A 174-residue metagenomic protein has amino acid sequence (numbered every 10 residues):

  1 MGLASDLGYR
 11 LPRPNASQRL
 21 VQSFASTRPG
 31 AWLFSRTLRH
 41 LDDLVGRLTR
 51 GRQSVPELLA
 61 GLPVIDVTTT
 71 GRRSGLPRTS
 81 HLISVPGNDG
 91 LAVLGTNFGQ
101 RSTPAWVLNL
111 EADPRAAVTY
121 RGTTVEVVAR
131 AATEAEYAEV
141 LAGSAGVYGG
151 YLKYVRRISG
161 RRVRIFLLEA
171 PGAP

Functional and structural regions predicted by a protein language model:
M1-S35: Compositionally biased, charge-rich terminal segments
G8-Y9, N97-Y151, R157-R161, A170: Short, structured beta-strand-loop surface elements
G30-R72, P77: Short, conserved active-site entrance elements at the starts or edges of catalytic domains
L62-F98: Short beta-strand segments
I65, R164-F166: Short beta-strand micro-motifs in enzyme catalytic cores
G87-D89, T123, A173: Short strand-connecting beta-turns/loops that link adjacent beta-strands
L167-P174: Short beta-strand-to-coil "C-cap" segments at the C-terminal boundary of structured domains/repeats, marking
